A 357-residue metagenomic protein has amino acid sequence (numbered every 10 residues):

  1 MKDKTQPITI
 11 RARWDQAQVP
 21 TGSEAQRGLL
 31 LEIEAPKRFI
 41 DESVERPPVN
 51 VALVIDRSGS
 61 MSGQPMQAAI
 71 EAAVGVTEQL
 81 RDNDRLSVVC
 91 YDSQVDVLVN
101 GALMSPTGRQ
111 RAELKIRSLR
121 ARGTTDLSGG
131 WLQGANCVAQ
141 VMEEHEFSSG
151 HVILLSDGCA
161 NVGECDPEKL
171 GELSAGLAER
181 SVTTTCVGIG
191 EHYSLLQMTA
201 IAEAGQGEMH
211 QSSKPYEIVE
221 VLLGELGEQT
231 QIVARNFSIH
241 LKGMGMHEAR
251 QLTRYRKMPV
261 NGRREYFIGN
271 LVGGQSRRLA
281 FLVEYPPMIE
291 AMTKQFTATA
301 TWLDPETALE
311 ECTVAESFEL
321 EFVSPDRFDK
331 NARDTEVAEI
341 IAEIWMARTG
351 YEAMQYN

Functional and structural regions predicted by a protein language model:
M1-I8, T253-Y255: Short, charged, low-hydrophobicity "junction" segments
K2, R11-N236, P286-E290: Exposed acidic/Ser/Thr-rich ligand/metal-binding surfaces
D3-T5, E24, I232, P259-N261 (+1 more regions): A generic structural signal for short, non-catalytic loop/turn and secondary-structure boundary residues
I8-I10, A298: One face of beta-strands
L31, I40-E45, V51, H240-G243 (+1 more regions): An acidic, Ser/Thr-enriched
